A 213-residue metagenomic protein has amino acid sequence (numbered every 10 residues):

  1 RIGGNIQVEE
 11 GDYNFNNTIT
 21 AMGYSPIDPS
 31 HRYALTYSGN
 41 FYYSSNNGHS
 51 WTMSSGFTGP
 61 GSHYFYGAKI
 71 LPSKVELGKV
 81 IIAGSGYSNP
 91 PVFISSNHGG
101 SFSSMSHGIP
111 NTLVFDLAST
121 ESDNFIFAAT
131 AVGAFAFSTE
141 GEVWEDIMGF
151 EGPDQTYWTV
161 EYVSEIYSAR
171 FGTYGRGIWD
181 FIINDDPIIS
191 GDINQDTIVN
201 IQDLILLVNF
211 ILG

Functional and structural regions predicted by a protein language model:
R1-D186: Extracellular glycan-interacting surfaces
L77, I188-S190, Q202: Surface-exposed or flexible loop/turn and strand-edge residues in extracellular/cell-surface modules
M105, I189, V208: Glycine-rich, flexible loop/turn motifs
I193-G213: Alpha-helical segments with a strong preference for the paired helices of cellulosomal dockerin domains
